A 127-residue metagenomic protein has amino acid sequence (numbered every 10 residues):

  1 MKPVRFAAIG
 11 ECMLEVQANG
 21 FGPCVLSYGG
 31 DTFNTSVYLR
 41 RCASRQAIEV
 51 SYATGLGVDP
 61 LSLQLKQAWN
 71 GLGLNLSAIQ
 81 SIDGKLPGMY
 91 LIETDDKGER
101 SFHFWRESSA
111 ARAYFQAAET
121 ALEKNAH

Functional and structural regions predicted by a protein language model:
M1-L72, Y114-A118: Glycine-rich phosphate/adenosyl-contacting loop at the front of the ribokinase-like
A47-H127: Conserved N-terminal subdomain of the carbohydrate kinase-like
